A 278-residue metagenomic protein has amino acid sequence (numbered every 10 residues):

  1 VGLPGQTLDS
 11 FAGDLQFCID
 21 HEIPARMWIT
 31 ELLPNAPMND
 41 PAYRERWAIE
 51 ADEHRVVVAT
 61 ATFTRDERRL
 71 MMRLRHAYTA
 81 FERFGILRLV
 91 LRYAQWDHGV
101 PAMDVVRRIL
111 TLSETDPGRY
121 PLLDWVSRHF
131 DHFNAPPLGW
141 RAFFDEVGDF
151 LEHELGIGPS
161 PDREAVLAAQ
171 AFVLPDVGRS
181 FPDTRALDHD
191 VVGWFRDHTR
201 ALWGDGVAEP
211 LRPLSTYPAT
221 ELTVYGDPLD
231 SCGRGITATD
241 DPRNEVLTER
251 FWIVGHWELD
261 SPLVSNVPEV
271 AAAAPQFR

Functional and structural regions predicted by a protein language model:
V1-I109, S113, L229, T237-T239 (+1 more regions): A structural motif corresponding to the C-terminal lobe/cap of the Radical SAM core domain
L8, A61-R68, P137, R141 (+3 more regions): Generic detection of long, well-ordered alpha-helical segments
F81-A171, G178: C-terminal non-catalytic alpha-helical accessory regions
I157-R278: Charge-dense, extended regions
